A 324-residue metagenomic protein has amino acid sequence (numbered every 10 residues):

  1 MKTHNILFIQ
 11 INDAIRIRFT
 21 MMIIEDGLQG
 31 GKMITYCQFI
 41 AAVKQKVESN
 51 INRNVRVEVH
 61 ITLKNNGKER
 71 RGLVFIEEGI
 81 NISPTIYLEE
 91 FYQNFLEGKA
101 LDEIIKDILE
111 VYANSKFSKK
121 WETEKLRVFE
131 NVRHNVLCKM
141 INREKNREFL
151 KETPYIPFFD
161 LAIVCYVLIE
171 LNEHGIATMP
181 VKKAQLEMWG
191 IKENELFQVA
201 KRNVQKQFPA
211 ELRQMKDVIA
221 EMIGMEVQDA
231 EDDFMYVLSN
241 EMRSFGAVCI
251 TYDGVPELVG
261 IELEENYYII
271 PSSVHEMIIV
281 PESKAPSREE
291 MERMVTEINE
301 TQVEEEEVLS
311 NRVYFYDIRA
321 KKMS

Functional and structural regions predicted by a protein language model:
M1, M21-M22: Methionine residue identity
N12-D13, D26: Acidic/polar hotspots within intrinsically disordered regions
I24-K64, R71: N-terminal alpha-helical "arm" segments
T35, E48, D107, E300-Q302: Basic, alpha-helical nucleic-acid-binding regions used in initiation and control of genome expression
H60-V237: Charged, alpha-helical interface segments at or near domain boundaries
E241-M242, V248-C249, D253-S324: C-terminal structured domains
